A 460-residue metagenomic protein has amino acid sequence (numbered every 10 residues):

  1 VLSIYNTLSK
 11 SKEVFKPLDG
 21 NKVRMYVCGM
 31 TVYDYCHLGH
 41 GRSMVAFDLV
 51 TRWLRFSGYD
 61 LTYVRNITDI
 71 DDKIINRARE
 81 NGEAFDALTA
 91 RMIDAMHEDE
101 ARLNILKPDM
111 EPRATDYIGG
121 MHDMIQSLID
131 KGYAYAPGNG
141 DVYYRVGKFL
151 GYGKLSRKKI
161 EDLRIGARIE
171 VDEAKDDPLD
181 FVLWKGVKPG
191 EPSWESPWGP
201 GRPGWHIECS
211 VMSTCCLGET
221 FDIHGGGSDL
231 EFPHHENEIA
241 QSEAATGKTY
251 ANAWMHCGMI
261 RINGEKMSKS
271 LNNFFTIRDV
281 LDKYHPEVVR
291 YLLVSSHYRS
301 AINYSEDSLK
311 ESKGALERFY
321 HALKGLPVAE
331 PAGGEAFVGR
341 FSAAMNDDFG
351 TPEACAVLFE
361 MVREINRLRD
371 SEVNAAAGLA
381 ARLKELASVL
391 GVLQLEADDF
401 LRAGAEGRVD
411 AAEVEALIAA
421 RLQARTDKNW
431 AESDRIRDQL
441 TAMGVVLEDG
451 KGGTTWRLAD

Functional and structural regions predicted by a protein language model:
V1-Y33, D48, E98, G119-P327: Alpha-helical recognition segments enriched in aromatics with Gly/Pro capping that present substrate-recognition
S9-K12, L18-L106, G453-W456: N-terminal, positively charged nucleic-acid-binding surface of large information/translation enzymes
R55, I129, T441: Anion (oxyanion) recognition and catalysis
Y59, Y133, V445: Short phosphate-binding/catalytic loops that engage adenosine nucleotides
I67-D72, M92-M96, L106-M121, N139-F149: Short, glycine/charge-rich beta-strand/loop segments that flank catalytic centers and engage negatively charged groups
R79-F85, D109-T115, G227: The substrate-binding groove and active-site-proximal loops of carbohydrate-active enzymes, especially glycoside
K107, P137-N139, D449-G453: Short Gly/Ser/Thr- and Asp/Glu-enriched loop/turn motifs at secondary-structure junctions
K266-S268, N272-D460: Structural preference for alpha-helix termini/caps and helix-kink/transition segments
